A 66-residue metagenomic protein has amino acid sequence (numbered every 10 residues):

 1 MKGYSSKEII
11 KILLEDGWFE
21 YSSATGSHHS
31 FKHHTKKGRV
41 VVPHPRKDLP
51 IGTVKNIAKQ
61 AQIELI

Functional and structural regions predicted by a protein language model:
M1-I66: Basic nucleic-acid-binding interfaces
